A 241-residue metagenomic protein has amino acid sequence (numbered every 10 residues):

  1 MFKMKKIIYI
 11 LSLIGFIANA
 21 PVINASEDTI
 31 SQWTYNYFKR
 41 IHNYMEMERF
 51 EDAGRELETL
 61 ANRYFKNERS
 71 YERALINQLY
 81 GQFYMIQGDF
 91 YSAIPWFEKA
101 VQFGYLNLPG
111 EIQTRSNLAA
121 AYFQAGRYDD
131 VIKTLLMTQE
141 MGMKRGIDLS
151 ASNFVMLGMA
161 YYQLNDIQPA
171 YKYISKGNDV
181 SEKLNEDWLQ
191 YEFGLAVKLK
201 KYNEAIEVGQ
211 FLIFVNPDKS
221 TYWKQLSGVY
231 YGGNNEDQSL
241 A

Functional and structural regions predicted by a protein language model:
P21-P95, N107-Q113: N-terminal leader/linker segments that initiate helical-solenoid repeat arrays
S26-I30, A61-R69, V101-N107, M137-I147 (+2 more regions): Solenoid-like repeat scaffolds
R40, Y80, L118, L157 (+2 more regions): Structural register within alpha-helical repeat arrays
N43, F83, A121, A160 (+2 more regions): Residue-level signature for tetratricopeptide repeat
M47, Q87, A125, L164 (+2 more regions): Structural motif corresponding to the intra-repeat A-B loop/turn of tetratricopeptide repeats
F50, F90, Y128, I167 (+2 more regions): TPR-repeat structural position
